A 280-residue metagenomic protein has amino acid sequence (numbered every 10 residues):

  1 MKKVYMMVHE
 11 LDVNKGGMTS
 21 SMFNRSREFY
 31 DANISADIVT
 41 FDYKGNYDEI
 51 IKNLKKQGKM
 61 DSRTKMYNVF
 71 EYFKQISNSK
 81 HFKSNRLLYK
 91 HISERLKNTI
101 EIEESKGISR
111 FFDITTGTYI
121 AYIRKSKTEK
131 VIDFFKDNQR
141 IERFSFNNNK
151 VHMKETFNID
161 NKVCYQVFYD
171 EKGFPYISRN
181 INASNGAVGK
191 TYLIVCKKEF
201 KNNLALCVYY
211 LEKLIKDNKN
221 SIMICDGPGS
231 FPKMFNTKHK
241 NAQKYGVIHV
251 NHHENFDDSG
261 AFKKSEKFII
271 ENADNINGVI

Functional and structural regions predicted by a protein language model:
M1-K15, D42: Nucleotide-activated donor-dependent transferases that construct or modify glycoconjugates
S20-F29: Short amphipathic alpha-helix
D37-F41, V247, V279-I280: Short internal beta-strands
D42-E101, I194-I215: Active-site donor-binding segments of glycosyltransferases and PAPS-dependent sulfotransferases
R86-L87, H91-K201: Repetitive, compositionally biased segments used for assembly/scaffolding
N202, L211-S230: Short N-terminal targeting/anchoring amphipathic segment
Y209-N218, N251, S259-G278: Membrane-proximal helix-turn-helix segments that form the acceptor-binding/catalytic region of lipid-linked
T237-N255: Active-site proximal beta-strand in glycosyltransferases
